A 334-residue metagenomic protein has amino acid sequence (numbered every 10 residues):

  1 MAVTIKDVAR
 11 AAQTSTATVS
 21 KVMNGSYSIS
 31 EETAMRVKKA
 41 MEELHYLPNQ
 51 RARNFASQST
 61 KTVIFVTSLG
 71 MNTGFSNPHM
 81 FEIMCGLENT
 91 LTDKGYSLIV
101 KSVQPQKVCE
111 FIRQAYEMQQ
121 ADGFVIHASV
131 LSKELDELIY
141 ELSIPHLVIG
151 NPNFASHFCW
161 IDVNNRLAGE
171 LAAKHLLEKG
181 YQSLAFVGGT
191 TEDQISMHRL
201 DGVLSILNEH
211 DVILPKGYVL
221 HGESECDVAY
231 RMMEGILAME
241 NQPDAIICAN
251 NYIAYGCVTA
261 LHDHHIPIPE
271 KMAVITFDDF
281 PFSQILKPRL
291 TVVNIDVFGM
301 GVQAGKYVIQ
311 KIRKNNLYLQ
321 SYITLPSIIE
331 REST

Functional and structural regions predicted by a protein language model:
M1-K61: N-terminal helix-turn-helix DNA-binding module of bacterial transcription factors
E43-N49, P105-C109, A128-S129, V258: Short gly/ser/thr-rich secondary-structure transition/capping motifs
T60-K174, I236-A238: Alpha-helical recognition/docking segments in bacterial nutrient-uptake and carbohydrate-utilization systems
L69-E82, V100-C109, I161-L171, V187-M232 (+4 more regions): Hinge/beta->alpha junction and helix N-cap segments in small-molecule ligand-binding domains
A121-H127, A185-V187, V219, E240-N250 (+1 more regions): Periplasmic-binding protein-like
Y230-T334: Flexible loop/turn connectors
